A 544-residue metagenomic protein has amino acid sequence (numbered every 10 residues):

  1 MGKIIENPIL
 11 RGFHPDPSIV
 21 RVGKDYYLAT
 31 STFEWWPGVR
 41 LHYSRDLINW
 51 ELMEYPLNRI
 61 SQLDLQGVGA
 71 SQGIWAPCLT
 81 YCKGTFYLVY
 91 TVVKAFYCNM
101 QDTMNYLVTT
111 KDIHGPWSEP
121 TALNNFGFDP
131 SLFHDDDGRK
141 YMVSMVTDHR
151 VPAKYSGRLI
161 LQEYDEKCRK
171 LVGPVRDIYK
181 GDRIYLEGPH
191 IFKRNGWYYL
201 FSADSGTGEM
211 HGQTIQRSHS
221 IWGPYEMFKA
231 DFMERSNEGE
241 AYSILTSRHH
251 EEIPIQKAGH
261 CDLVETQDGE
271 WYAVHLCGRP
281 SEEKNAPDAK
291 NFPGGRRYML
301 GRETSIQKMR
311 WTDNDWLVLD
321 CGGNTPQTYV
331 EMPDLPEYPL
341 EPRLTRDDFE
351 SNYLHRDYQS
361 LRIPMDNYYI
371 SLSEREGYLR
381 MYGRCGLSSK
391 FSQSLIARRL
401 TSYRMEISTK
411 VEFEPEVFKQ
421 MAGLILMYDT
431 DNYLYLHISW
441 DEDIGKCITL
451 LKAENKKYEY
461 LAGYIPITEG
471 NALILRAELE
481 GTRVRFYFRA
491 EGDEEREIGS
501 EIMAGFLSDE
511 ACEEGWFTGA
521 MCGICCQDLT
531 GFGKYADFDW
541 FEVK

Functional and structural regions predicted by a protein language model:
M1-K544: Carbohydrate-active catalytic/glycan-binding domains of CAZyme proteins, especially the secreted or lumenal ectodomains
